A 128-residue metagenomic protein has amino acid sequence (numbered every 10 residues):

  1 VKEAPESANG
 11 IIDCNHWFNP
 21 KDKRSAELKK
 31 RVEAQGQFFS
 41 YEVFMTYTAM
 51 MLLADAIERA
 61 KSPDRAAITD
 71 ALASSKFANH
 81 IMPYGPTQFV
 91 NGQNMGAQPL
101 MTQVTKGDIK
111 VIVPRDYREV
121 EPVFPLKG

Functional and structural regions predicted by a protein language model:
V1-G128: Extracytosolic ligand-binding ectodomains
